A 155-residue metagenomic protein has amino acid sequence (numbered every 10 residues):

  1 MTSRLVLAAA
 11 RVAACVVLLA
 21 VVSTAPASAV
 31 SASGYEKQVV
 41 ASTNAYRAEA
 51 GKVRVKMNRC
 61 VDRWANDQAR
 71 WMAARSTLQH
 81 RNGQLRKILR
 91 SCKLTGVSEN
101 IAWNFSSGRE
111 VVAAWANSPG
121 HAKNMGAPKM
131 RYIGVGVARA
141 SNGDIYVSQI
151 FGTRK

Functional and structural regions predicted by a protein language model:
T2-L7, R11-V12, V16, V22-K155: Functional surface patches built around histidine and acidic residues
